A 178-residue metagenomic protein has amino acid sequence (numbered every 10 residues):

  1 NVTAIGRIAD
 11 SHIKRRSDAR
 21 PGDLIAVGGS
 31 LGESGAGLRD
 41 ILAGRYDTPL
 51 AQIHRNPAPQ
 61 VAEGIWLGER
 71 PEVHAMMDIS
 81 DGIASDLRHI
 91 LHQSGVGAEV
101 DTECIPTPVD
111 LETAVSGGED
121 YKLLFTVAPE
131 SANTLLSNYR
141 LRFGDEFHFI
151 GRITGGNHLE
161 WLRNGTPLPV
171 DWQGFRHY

Functional and structural regions predicted by a protein language model:
N1-Y178: Helix-biased detector of long, well-ordered alpha-helical tracts
